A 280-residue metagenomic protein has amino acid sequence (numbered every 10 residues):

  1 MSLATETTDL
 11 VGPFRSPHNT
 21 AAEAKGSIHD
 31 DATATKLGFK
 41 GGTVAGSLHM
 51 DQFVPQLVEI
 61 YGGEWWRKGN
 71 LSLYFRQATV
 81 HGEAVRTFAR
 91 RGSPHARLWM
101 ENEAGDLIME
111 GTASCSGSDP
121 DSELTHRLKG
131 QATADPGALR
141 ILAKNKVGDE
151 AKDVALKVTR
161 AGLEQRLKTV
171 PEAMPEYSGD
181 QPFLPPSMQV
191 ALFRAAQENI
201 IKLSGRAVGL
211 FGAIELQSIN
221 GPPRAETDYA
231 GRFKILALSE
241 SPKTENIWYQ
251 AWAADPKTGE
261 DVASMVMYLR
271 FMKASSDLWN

Functional and structural regions predicted by a protein language model:
M1-R15, V80-N145, N220-N280: HotDog/MaoC-like acyl-thioester-processing domains
S2-K68, P120-E215, S276-N280: Hot-dog-fold acyl-thioester-processing enzymes
G42, S72, A78-V80, P222: Residue-level "contact hotspot" at macromolecular interaction interfaces
N70, H95, F211-A213, W248: Short coil/loop residues immediately preceding or within conserved phosphate-binding loops of NTP-utilizing enzyme
N70-F75, A213-N220, I235: Short structured motifs
